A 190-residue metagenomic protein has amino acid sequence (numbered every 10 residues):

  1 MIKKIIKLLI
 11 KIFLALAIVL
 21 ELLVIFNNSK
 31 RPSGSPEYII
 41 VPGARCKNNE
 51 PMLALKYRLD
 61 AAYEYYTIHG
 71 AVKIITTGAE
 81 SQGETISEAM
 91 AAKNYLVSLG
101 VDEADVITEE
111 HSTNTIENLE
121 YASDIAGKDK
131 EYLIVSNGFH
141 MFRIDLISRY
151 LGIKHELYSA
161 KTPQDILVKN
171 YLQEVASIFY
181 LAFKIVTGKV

Functional and structural regions predicted by a protein language model:
M1-E37, K184, V190: N-terminal membrane-anchoring alpha-helices
I25-L172: A structural signal for short, hydrophobic/glycine-enriched beta-strand patches
L167-V190: A transmembrane-helix-recognition feature enriched in membrane-embedded lipid enzymes and envelope glyco-/phospholipid
